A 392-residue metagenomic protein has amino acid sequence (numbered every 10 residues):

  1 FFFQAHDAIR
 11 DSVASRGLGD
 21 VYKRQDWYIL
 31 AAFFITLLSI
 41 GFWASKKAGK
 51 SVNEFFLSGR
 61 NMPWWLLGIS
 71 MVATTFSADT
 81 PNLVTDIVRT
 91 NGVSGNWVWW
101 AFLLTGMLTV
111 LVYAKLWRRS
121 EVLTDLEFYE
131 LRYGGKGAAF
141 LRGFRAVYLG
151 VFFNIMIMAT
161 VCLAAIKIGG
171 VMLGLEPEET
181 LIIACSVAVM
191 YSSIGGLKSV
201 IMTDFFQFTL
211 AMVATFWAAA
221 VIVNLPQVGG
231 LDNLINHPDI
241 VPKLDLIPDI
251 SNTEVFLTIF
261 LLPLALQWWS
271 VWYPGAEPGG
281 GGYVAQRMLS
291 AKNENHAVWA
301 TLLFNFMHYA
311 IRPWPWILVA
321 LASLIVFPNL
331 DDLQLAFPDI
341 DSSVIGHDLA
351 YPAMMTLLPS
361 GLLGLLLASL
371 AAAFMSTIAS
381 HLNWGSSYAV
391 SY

Functional and structural regions predicted by a protein language model:
F1-Y22: Single conserved hydrophobic/aromatic residue that forms the stacking wall/gate of nucleotide- or nucleobase-binding
D20-K23, G59-M62, L66, L83-V98 (+2 more regions): Loop-to-helix junctions at membrane interfaces in multi-pass transport proteins
D20-P81, S192-G195, F208, A214: Membrane-interface "cap" regions at the ends of multi-pass membrane proteins
F34-L37, T74-T75, F102-G106, G150 (+6 more regions): Residue-level recognition of pore/gate-forming positions within transmembrane alpha-helices of multi-pass
L38-S51, P81, V112-L126, M190 (+5 more regions): Juxtamembrane interface elements at the cytosolic ends of transmembrane helices in multi-pass membrane proteins
V72-A73, N96-S193, D249, T253 (+3 more regions): Helix-loop-helix module between adjacent transmembrane segments
N82-R89, L382-Y392: Re-entrant/interfacial helical elements at transmembrane boundaries that shape and gate the permeation pathway
